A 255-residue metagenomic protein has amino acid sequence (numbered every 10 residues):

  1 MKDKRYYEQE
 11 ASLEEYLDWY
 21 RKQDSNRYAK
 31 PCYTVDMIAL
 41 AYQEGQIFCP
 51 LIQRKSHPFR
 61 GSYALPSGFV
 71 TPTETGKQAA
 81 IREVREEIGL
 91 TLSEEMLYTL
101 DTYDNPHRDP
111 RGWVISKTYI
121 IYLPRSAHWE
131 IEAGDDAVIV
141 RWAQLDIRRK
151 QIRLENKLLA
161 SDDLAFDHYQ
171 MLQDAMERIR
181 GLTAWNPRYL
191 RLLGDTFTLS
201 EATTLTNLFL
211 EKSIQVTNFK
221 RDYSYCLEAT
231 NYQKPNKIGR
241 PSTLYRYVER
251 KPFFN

Functional and structural regions predicted by a protein language model:
K2-D18: Entry/capping segment at the start of metal-dependent catalytic domains with acidic active-site entry clusters
E15-A64, K77: N-terminal strand-loop-strand
P31-Y33, K77-I81, G89-Q151, L164 (+2 more regions): Active-site segment of metal-dependent pyrophosphate-handling enzymes, primarily the Nudix hydrolase catalytic core
L40, Y122-P124, V248: Solvent-exposed residues in well-ordered beta-strands and their adjoining turns, especially edge/terminal strands
Q46-E86, L90-T91, G181-L208: Conserved Nudix-box catalytic region and its N-terminal flanking loop in Nudix hydrolases and closely related
A160-F166: C-terminal catalytic core of Y-nucleophile DNA break-rejoin enzymes
F209-N231: Charge-enriched amphipathic alpha-helical scaffolds
L227, N231-N255: Long, intrinsically disordered, low-complexity Ser/Thr/Pro-rich regulatory/activation regions of nuclear proteins
